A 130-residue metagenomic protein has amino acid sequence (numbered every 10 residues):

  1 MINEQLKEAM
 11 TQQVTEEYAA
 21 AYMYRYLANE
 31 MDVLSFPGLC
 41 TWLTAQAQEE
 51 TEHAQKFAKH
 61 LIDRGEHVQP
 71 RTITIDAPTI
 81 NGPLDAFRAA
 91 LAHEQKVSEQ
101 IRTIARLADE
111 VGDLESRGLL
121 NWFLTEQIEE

Functional and structural regions predicted by a protein language model:
M1-E130: Iron-associated oxidoreductase/ferritin-like identity signal
